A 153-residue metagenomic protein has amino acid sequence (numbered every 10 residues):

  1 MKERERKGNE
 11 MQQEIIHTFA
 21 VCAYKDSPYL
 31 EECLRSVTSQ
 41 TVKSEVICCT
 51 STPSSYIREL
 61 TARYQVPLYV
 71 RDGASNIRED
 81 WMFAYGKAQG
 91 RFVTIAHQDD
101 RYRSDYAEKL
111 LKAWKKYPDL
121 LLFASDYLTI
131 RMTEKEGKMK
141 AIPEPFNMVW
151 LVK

Functional and structural regions predicted by a protein language model:
M1-S36: N-proximal low-complexity "stem/linker" segments adjacent to membrane-targeting elements
R35-S44: Short, acidic, metal-binding catalytic loop of nucleotide-sugar glycosyltransferases
C49-R58: A conserved acidic beta->alpha catalytic loop
D72-A88: Glycine-rich, basic loop-to-helix element that forms the pyrophosphate-binding segment of sugar-nucleotide handling
V93: Short aromatic/hydrophobic "clamp" motif used to bind/position activated sugar donors
H97-R101, D126: The conserved acidic donor/metal-binding loop of glycosyltransferases
A107-A141: Conserved donor NDP-sugar-binding/catalytic core segment of glycosyltransferases
A141-K153: Short, flexible, basic/aromatic active-site loop/helix in glycosyltransferases
